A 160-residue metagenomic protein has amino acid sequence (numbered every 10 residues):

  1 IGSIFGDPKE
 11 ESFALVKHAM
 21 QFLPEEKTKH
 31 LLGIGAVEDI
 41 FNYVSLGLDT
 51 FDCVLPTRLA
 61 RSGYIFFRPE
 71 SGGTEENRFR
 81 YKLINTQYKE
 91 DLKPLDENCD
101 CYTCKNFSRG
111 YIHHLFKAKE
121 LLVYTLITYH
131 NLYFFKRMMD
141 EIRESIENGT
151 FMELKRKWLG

Functional and structural regions predicted by a protein language model:
I1-L95: Glycine-rich phosphate/ribose-binding loops and adjacent secondary-structure elements that form binding surfaces
D96-G160: C-terminal extensions of enzymes
